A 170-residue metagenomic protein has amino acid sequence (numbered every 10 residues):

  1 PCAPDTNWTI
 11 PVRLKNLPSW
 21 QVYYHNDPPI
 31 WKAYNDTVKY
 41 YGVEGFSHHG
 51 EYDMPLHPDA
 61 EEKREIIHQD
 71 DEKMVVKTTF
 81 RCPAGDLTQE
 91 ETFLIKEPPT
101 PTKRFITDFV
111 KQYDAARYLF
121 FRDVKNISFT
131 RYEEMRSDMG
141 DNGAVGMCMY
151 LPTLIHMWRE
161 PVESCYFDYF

Functional and structural regions predicted by a protein language model:
P1-F170: Catalytic cores of TIM-barrel enzymes
